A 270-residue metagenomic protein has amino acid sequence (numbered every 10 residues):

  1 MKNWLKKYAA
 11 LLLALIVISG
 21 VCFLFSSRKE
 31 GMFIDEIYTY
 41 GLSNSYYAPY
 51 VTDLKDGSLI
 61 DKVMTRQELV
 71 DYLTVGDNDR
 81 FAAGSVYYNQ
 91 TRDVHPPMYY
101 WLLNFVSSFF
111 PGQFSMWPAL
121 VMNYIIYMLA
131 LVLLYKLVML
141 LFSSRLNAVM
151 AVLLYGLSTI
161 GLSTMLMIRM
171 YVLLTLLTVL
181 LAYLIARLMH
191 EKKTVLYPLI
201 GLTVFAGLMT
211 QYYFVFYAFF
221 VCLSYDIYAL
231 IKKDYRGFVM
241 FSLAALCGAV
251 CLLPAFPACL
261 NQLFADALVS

Functional and structural regions predicted by a protein language model:
M1-F23, S27: Start-transfer (signal-anchor) and selected internal transmembrane alpha helices of multi-pass inner/ER membrane
V21-Y38, K55-I60, L253-V269: Helix-to-loop transition at the C-terminal end of transmembrane segments
N44-H95, S107-G112: Interfacial juxtamembrane loops and adjacent helix segments that form the catalytic/substrate-binding surfaces
Y88, R92-W101, F109-L129: Loop-to-helix entry region of an early transmembrane alpha helix in multi-pass inner-membrane enzymes
F105, L133-K136, L153, L157 (+3 more regions): Specific aromatic-rich, kink-prone transmembrane helix
W117, L134-L157: Transmembrane-helix signature of polytopic, membrane-embedded enzymes that assemble or transfer cell-envelope glycans
L166-Y171: Short acidic/glycine- and proline-prone juxtamembrane loop motifs at membrane-interface regions of multi-pass membrane
A182-L199, V204, F216-V250, N261-F264 (+1 more regions): Perimembrane helix-loop-helix junctions
